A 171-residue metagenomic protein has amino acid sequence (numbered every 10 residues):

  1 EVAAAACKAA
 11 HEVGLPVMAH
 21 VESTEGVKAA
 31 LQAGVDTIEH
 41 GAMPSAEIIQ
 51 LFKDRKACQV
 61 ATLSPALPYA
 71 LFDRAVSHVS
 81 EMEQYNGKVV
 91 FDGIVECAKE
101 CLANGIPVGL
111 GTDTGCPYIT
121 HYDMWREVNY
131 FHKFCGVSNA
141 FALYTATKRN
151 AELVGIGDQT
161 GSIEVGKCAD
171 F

Functional and structural regions predicted by a protein language model:
E1-E96, G109, T114-C116, G136 (+1 more regions): Active-site core of metal-dependent hydrolases
E12, P16, V79-M82, D92-F171: His/Asp/Glu-enriched, well-ordered alpha-helical/loop segment that forms or immediately abuts the divalent-metal
